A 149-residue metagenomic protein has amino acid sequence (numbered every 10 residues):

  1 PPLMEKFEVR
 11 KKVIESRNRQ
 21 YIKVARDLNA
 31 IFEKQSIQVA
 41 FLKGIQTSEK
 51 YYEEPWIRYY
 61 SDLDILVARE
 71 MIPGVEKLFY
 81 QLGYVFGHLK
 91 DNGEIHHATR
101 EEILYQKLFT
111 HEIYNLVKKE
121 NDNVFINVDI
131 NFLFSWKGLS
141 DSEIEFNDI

Functional and structural regions predicted by a protein language model:
P1-S61, V67-I149: Conserved NTP-donor binding/palm subdomain of two-metal-ion nucleotidyltransferases/polymerases, i.e., the charged
